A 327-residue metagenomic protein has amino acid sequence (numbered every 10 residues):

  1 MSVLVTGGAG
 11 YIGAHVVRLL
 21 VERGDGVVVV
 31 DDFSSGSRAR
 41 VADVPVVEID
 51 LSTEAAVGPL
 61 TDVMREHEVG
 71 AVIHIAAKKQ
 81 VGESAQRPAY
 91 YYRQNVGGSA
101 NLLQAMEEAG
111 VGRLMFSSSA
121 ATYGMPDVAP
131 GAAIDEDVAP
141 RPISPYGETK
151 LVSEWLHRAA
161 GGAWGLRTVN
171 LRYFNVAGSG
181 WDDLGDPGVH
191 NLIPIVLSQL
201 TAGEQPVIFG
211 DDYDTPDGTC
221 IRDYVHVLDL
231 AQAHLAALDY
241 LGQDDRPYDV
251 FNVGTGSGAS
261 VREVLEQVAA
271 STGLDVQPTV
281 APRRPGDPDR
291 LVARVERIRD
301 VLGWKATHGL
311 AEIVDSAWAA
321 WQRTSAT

Functional and structural regions predicted by a protein language model:
M1-V176: N-terminal Rossmann-like NAD(P)+-binding domain of SDR-like oxidoreductases, especially those catalyzing
R38, R167-N170, F174-L192, A202-V225: Short, flexible, glycine-rich and Lys/Arg-enriched loop motifs at helix boundaries that contact anionic partners
L51, A139, N175-G178, D211-Y213 (+1 more regions): Residues that form or immediately flank small-molecule/cofactor binding pockets and catalytic motifs
Y92, A132, I143-L151, D186-P194 (+2 more regions): Short-chain dehydrogenase/reductase
N101, I195, A236: Alpha-helical scaffold segments in soluble metabolic enzymes
Q104-A105, R158-A159, L197-T201, D239: Alpha-helical segments that scaffold the active site and NAD(P)H-binding pocket of short-chain dehydrogenase/reductase
L200-T327: C-terminal substrate-binding subdomain of Rossmann-fold SDR/epimerase-dehydratase oxidoreductases
